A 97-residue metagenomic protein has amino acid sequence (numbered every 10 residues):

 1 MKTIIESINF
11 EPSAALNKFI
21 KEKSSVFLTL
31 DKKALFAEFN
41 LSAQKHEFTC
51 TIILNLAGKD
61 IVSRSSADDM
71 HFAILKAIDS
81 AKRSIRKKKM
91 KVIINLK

Functional and structural regions predicted by a protein language model:
M1-K97: N-terminal, polar/charged subdomain of small-to-medium soluble alpha/beta proteins
